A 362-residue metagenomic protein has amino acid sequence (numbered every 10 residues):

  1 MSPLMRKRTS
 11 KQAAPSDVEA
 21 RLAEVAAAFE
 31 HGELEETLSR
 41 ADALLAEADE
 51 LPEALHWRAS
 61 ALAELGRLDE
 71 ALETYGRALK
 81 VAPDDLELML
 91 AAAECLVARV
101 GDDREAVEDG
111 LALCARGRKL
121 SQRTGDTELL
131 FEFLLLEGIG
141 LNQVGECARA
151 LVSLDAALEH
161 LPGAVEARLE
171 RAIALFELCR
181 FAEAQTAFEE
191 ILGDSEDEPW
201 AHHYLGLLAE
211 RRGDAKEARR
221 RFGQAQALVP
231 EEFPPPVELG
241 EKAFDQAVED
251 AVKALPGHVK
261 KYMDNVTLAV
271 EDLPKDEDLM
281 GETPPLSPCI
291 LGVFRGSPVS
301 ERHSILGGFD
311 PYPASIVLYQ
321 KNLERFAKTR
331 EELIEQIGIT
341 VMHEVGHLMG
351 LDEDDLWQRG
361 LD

Functional and structural regions predicted by a protein language model:
A14-E53, W57-E64, A91-E105, L136-Q143: Alpha-helical segment of the N-proximal tetratricopeptide repeat
A43-L44, R77-A78, R116-G117, R123 (+3 more regions): Canonical positions in the second alpha-helix
A54, L88, D126-T127, F133 (+3 more regions): TPR alpha-solenoid repeat register
A112-K119, G193-H203, L207-P234: TPR/TPR-like (Sel1-like) alpha-helical repeat modules
P288-G338, L348-D362: Active-site scaffold of zinc-dependent metalloenzymes
